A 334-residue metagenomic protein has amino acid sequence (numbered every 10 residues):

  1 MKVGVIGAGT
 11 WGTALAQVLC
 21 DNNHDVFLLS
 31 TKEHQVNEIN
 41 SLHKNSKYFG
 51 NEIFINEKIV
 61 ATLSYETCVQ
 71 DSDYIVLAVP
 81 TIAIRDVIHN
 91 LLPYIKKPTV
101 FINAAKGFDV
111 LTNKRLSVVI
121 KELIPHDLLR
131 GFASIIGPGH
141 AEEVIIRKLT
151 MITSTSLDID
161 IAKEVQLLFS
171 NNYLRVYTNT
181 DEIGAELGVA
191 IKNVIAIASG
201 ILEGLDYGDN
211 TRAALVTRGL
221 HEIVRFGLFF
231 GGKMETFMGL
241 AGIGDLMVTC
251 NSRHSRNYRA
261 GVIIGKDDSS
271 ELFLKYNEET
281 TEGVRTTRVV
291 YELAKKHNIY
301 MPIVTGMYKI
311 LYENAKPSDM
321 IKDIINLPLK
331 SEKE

Functional and structural regions predicted by a protein language model:
M1-I53, I59-L63, N90: NAD(P)+-binding Rossmann beta1-loop-alpha1 motif at the extreme N-terminus of oxidoreductases
V5, L28, F101-N103, S134 (+1 more regions): Structural beta-sheet core signal
I6, T10, A14, H34 (+18 more regions): Conserved active-site and cofactor/substrate-binding residues in soluble primary-metabolism enzymes
I55, T62-Q70, Y74-R147, V165: Rossmann-like NAD(P)(H) cofactor-binding subdomain of soluble oxidoreductases
A83, Y94, L123-G131, L149-I197 (+1 more regions): Internal alpha-helical scaffold of NAD(P)-dependent oxidoreductase catalytic cores
S199-G200, L228-M238, G242-E334: NAD(P)-dependent Rossmann-like dehydrogenase/reductase catalytic/cofactor-binding core
